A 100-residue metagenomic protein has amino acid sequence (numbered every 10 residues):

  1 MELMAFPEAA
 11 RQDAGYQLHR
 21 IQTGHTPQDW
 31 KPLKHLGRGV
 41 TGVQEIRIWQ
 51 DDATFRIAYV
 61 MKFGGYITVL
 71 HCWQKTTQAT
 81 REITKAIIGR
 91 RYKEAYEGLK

Functional and structural regions predicted by a protein language model:
M1-T54, F63-I67, Q74-K100: Basic, Lys/Arg-enriched alpha-helical interface segments
